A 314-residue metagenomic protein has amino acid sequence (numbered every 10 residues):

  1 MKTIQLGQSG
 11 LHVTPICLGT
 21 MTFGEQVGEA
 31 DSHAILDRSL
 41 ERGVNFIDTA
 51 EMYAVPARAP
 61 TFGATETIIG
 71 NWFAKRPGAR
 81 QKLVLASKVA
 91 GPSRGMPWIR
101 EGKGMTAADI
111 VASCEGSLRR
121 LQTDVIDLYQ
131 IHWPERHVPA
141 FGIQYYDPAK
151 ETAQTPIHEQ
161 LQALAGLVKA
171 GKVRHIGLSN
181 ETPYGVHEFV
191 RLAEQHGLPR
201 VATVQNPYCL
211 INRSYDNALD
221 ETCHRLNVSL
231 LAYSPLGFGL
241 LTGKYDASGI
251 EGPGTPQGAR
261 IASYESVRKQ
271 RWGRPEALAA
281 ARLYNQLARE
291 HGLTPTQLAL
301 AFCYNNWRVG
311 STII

Functional and structural regions predicted by a protein language model:
M1-K88, A108, D124, K169 (+1 more regions): N-terminal binding-site loop/beta-alpha segment at the start of enzyme catalytic domains that lines or forms
L6, L18, S32, I47 (+10 more regions): Conserved, mostly hydrophobic/aromatic
G7-Q26, A86-E101, Q130, P134-Q144: N-terminal small/glycine-rich loop or linker at the start of catalytic domains across soluble metabolic enzymes
T20-A30, M96-V111, D147-T155: Active-site mouth loops of central-metabolism enzymes
M21, M52-V55, E115, I131-P134 (+3 more regions): Flexible loop residues that form catalytic and substrate-binding hotspots at small-molecule/glycan-binding clefts
V27-S39, T106-R120, I157, L161-Q162 (+1 more regions): Short, acidic/polar
G95-Q130, P207: Active-site gating/metal-coordination segments in enzymes
P134-I314: Beta/alpha (TIM)-barrel catalytic core signal, keyed to glycine-rich beta->alpha loops juxtaposed to Asp/Glu that bind
